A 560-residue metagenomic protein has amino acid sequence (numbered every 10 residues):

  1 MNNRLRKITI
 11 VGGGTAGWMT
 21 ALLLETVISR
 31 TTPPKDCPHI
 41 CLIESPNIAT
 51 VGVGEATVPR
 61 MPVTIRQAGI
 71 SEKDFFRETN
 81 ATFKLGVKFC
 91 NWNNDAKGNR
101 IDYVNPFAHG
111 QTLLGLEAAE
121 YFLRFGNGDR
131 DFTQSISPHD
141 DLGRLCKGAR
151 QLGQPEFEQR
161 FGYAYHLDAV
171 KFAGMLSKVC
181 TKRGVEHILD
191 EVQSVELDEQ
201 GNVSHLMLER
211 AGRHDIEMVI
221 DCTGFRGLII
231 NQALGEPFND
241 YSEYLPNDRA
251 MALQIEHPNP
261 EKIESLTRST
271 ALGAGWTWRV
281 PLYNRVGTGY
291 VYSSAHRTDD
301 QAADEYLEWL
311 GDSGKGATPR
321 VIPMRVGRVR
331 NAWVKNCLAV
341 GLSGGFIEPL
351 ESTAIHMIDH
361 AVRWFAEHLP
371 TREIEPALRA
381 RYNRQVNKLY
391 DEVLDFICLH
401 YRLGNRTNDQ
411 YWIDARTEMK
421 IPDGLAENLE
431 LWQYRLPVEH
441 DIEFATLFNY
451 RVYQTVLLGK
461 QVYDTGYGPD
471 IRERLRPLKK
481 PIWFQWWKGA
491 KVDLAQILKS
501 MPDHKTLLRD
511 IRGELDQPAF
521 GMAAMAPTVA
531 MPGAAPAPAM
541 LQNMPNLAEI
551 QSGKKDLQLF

Functional and structural regions predicted by a protein language model:
R6-I40: N-terminal Rossmann-like FAD-binding beta1-loop-alpha1 element of flavoenzymes
L42-N47, L342: Conserved acidic E/D residue at the C-terminus of a beta-strand in Rossmann-like folds
A49-G143: Dinucleotide-binding Rossmann-like beta1-alpha1 core, especially the glycine-rich loop that anchors the ADP
I101-E186, D190-S194: Conserved N-terminal helical subregion
P155-A302, V362: Predominantly flavin-linked oxidoreductase catalytic cores and closely associated redox partners
A271-P323, S343-M357, H368-T371: Conserved FAD/dinucleotide-binding core of flavoprotein oxidoreductases
V321-A339, G345: FAD-binding beta-loop-beta segment adjacent to the flavin cofactor pocket
E367-P532, L541, G553, F560: Long, low-complexity C-terminal extensions of enzymes
